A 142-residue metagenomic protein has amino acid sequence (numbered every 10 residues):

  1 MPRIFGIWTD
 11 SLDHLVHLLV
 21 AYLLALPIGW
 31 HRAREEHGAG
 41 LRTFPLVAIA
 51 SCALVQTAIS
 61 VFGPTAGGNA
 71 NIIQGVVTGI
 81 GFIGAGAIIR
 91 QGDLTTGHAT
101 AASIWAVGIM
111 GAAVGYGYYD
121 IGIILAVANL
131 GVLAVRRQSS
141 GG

Functional and structural regions predicted by a protein language model:
M1-I72, Y116, G122-I124, V132-G142: Alpha-helical transmembrane segments and their membrane-interface boundaries that form or gate the permeation pathway
L23-I28, F82-I89: Hydrophobic transmembrane alpha-helices of secondary-active transporters and Na+-translocating membrane complexes
G38-L41, N69, I88-A99: Short, amphipathic, aromatic/basic-enriched membrane-interface segments that mark the entry/exit of transmembrane
P45-Q56, T78-G81, A102-G115: Small-residue-rich segments of transmembrane alpha-helices in multi-pass membrane proteins, especially helix faces
I72, G81, A85, L94-G97 (+2 more regions): Amphipathic alpha-helical interface surfaces
G97-A99, D120-L125: Hydrophobic alpha-helical membrane segments of integral membrane proteins
A106-M110, A126-V132: Amphipathic alpha-helical interface segments
